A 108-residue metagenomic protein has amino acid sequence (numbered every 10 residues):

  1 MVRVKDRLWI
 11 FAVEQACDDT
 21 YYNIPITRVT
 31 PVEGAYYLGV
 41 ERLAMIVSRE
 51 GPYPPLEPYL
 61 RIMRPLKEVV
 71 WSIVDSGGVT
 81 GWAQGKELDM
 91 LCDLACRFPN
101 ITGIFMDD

Functional and structural regions predicted by a protein language model:
M1-D108: Glycan-processing catalytic domains of CAZymes
